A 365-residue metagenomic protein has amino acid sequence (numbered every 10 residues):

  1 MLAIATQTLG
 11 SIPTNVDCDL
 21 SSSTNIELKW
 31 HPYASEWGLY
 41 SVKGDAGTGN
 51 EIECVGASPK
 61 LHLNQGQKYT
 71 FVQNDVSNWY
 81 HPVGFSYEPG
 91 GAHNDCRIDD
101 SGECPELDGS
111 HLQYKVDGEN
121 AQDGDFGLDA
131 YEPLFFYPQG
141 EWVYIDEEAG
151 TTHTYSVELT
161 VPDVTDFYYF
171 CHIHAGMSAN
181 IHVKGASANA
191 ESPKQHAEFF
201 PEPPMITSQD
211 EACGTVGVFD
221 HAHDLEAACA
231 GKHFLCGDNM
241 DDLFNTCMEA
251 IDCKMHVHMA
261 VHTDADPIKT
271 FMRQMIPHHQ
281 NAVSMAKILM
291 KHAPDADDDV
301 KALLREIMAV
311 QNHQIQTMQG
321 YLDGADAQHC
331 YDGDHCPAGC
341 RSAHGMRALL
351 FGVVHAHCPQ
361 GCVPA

Functional and structural regions predicted by a protein language model:
M1-T14, A186-Q195, A343-A365: Low-complexity, Pro/Ser/Thr-rich intrinsically disordered segments of extracellular/cell-surface proteins
S22-A46, E53, N74-Y80, P89-D95 (+7 more regions): Extracellular/periplasmic metallocenter environments
T24-I26, P59, Q67-Y69: Structural beta-strand segments of beta-rich domains
G49-K60: Non-catalytic, beta-strand-enriched accessory regions in extracellular/secretory proteins and membrane protein
N64-G66, T152: Solvent-exposed, conformationally flexible loop/turn segments
D242-T263: Short alpha-helical hairpin
